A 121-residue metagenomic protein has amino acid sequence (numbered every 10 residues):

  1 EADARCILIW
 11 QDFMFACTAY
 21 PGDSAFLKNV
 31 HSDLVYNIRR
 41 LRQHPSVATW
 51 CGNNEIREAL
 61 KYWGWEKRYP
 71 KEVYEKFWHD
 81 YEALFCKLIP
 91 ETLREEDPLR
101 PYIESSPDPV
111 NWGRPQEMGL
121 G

Functional and structural regions predicted by a protein language model:
E1-A4, L8-G121: Substrate-binding/catalytic cleft of secreted carbohydrate-active enzymes, primarily glycoside hydrolases
